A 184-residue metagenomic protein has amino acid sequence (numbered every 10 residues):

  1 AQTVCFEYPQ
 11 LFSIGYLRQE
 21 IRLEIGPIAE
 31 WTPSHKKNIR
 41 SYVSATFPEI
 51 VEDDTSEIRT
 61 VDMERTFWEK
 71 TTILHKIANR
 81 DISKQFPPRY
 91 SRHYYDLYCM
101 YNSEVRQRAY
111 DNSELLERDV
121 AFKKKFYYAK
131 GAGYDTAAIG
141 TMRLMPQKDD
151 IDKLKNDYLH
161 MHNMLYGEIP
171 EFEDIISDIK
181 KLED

Functional and structural regions predicted by a protein language model:
A1-D184: Structured mid-to-C-terminal alpha-helical surface segments
